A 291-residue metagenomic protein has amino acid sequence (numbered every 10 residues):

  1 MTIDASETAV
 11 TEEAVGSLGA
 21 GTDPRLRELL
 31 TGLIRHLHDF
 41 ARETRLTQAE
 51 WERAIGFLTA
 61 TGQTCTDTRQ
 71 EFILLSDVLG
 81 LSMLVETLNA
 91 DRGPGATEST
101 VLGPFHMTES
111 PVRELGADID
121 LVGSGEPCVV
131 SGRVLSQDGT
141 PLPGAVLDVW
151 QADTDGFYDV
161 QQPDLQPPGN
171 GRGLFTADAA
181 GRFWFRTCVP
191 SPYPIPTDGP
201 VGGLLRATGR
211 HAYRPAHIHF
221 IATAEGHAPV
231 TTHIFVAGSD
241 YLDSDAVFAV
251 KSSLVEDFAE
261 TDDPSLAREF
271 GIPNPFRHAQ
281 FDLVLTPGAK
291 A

Functional and structural regions predicted by a protein language model:
T2-A291: Beta-strand-dominated extracellular/periplasmic modules and repeats in secreted or surface-exposed proteins
